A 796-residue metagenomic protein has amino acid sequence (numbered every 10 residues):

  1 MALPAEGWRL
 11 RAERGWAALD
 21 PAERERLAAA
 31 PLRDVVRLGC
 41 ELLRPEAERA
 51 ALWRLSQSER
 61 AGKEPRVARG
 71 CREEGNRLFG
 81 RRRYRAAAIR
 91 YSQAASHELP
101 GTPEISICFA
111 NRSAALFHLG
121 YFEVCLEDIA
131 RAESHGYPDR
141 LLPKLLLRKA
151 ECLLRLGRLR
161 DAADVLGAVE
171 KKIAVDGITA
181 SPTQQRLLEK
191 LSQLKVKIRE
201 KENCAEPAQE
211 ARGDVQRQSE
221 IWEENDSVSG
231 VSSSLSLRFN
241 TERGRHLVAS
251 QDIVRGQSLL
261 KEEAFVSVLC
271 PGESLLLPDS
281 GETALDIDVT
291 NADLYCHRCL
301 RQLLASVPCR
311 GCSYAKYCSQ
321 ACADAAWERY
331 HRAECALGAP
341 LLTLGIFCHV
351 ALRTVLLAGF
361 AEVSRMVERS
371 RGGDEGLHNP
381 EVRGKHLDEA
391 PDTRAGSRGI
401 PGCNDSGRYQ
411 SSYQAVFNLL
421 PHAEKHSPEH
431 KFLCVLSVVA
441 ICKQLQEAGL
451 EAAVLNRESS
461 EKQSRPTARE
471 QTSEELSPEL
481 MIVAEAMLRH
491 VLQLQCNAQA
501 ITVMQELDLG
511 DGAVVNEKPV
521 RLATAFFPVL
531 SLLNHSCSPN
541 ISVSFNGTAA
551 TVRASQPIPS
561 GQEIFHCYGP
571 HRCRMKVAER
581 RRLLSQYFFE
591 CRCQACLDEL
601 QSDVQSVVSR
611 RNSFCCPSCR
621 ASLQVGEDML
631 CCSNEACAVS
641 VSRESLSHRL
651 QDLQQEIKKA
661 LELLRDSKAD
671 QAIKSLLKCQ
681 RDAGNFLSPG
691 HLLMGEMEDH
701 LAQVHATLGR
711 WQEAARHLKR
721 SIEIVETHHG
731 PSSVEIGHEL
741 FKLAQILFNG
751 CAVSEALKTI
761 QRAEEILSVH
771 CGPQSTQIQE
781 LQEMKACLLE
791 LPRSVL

Functional and structural regions predicted by a protein language model:
M1-L796: Short alpha-helical interaction motifs and adjacent low-complexity tails used for partner binding in regulatory proteins
